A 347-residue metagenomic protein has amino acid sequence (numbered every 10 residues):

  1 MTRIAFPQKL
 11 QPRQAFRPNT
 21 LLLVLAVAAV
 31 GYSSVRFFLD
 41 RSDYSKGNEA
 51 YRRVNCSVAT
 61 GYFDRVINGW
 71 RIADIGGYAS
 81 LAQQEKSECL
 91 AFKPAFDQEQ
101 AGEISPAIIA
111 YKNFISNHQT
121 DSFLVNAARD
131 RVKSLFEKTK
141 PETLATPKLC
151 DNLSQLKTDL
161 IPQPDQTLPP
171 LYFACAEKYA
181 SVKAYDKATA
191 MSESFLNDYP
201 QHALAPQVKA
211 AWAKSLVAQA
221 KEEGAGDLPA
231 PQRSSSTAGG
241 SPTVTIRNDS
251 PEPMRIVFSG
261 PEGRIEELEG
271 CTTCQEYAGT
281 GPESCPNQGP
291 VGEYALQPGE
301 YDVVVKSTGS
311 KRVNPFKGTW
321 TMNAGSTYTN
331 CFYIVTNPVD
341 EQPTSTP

Functional and structural regions predicted by a protein language model:
N19-R36: Hydrophobic membrane-insertion alpha-helices, especially the h-region of bacterial N-terminal signal peptides
F37-Y51, E85-E99, K133-K140, P169-A176: Alpha-helical tetratricopeptide repeat
C56-S57, I104, T146, C150 (+1 more regions): TPR-repeat structural position
F63-E85, Y111-R131, D151-L168, V182 (+1 more regions): Short solvent-exposed coil/turn linkers within tandem alpha-helical repeat scaffolds
S134-K138, E142, V182-G270, Q275-Y277 (+1 more regions): Primarily secretory-pathway and cell-envelope proteins
E262-P298: Short, solvent-exposed S/T- and G/P-enriched segments that are highly enriched in secreted/extracellular and lumenal
Y294-S310: A short tyrosine-centered beta-strand micro-motif
